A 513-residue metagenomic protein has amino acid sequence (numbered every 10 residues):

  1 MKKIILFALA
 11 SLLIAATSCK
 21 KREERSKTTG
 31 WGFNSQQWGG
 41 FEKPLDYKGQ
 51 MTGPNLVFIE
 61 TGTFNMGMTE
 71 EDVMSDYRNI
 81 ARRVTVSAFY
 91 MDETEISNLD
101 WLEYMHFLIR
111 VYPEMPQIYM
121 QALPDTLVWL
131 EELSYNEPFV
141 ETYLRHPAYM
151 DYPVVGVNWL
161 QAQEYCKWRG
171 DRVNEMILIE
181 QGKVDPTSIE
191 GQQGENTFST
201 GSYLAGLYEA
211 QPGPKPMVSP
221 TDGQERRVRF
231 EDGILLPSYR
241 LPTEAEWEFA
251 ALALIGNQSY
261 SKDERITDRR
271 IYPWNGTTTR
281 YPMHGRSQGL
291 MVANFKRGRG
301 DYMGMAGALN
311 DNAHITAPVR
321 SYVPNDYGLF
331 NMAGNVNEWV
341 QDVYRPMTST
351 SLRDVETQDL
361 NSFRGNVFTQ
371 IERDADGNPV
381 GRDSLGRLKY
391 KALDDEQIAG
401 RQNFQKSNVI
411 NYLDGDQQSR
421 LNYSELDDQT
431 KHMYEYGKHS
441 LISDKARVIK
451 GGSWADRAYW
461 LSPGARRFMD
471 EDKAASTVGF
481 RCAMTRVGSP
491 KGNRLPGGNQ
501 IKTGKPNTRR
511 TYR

Functional and structural regions predicted by a protein language model:
K2-A8: Sec-dependent signal peptide recognition, specifically the positively charged N-region followed immediately by
A15-S18: C-terminal motif of bacterial Sec signal peptides marking the signal peptidase cleavage site
E23-Q37, N65, E70, F139-A148 (+3 more regions): Functional-site microenvironments in short loops/helix caps that host divalent-cation chemistry
K27-Q50, P54-V57: Post-signal peptide N-terminal segment of mature Sec-exported envelope proteins
P44-D46, D76-N79, R466-E471: Short, P/G- and charge-enriched loop/turn segments at secondary-structure junctions
K48-Y135, M150-V173, G334, R486: A short glycine-rich, aromatic-capped structural motif
K438-S440, R467-A474: Short proline/glycine-enriched turn/loop segments at secondary-structure junctions
A475-N493, T508-R510: Short, structured beta-strand segments at or near domain termini in extracellular proteins/domains
